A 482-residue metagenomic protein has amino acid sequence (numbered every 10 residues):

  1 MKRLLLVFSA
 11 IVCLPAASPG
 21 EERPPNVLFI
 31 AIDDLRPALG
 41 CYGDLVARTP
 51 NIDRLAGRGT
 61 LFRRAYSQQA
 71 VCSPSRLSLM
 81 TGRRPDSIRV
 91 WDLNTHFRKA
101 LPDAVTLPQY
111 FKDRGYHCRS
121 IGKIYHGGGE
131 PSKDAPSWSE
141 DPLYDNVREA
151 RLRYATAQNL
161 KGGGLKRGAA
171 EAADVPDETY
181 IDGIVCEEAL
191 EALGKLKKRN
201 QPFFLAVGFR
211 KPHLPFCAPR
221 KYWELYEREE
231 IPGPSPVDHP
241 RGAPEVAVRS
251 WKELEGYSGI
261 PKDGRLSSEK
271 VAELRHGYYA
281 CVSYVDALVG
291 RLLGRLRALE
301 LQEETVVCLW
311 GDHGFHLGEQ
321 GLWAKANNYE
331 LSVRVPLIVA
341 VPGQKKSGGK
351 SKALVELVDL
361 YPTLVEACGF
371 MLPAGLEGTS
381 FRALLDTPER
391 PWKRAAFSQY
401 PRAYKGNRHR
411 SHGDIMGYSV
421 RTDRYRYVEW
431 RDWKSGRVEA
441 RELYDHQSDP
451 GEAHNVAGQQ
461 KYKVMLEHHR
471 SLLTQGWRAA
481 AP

Functional and structural regions predicted by a protein language model:
L4-L14: Sec-dependent N-terminal signal peptides
V7, A17-A440, P450-A481: Formylglycine-dependent sulfatase
L443-Y444: Short hydrophobic beta-strand that contains or immediately precedes a catalytic carboxylate
Q447: Residues forming the ATP-binding cleft of Hanks-type serine/threonine protein kinase domains
